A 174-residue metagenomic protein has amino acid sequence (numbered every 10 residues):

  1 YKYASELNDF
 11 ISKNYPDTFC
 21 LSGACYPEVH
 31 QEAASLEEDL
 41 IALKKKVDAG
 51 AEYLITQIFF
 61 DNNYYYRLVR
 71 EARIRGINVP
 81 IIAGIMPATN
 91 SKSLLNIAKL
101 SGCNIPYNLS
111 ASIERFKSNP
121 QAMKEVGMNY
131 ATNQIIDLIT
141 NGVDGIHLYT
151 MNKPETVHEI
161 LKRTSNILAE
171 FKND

Functional and structural regions predicted by a protein language model:
Y3-T18, S22-Y26, E32, R70 (+3 more regions): Active-site pocket-lining/capping segments in soluble small-molecule metabolic enzymes
A34-K45, G127-D137: Short, acidic/polar
E38-A42, R67-R70, N90-N96, I136 (+2 more regions): Catalytic cores of alpha/beta
K46, G50, A83, I146: Conserved, mostly hydrophobic/aromatic
G50, I77-N78, G142: Short loop/turn motifs at secondary-structure junctions
E52-D61, H147-T150: Catalytic beta/alpha-barrel core
N141, L148-D174: C-terminal/domain-terminus segments
